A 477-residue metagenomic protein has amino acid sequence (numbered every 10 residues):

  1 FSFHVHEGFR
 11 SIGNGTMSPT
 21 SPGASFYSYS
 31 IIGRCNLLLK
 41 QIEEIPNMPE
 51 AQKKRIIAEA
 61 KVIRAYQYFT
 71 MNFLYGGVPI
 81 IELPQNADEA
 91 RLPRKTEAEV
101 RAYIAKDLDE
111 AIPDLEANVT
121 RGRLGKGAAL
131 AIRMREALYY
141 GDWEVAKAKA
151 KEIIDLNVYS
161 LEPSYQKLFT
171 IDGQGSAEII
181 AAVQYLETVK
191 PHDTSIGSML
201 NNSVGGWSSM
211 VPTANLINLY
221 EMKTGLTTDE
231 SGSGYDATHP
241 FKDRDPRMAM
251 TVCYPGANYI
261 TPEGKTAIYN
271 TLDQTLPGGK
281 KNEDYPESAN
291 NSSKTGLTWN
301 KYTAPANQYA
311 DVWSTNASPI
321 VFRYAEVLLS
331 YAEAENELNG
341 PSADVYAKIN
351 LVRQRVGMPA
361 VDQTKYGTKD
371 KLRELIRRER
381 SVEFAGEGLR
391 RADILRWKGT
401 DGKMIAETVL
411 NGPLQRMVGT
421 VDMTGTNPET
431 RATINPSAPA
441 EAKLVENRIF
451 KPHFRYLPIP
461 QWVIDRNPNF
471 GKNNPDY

Functional and structural regions predicted by a protein language model:
S2-Y75, A90-E99, L108-R121, E230 (+4 more regions): Conserved, well-structured interaction surfaces
F9, Y235-R323: Flexible, polar/acidic helix-loop-strand segments at domain edges
S28, Y103, F169-G234, P240 (+4 more regions): Long, intrinsically disordered, low-complexity segments
I80, P84-Q174: Hydrophobic, small-residue-rich alpha-helical packing segments that form membrane-like cores
W143, P341-S342: TPR-repeat structural position
M248, A325, A332, I376: Hydrophobic, well-ordered secondary-structure elements that form the walls of internal hydrophobic environments
